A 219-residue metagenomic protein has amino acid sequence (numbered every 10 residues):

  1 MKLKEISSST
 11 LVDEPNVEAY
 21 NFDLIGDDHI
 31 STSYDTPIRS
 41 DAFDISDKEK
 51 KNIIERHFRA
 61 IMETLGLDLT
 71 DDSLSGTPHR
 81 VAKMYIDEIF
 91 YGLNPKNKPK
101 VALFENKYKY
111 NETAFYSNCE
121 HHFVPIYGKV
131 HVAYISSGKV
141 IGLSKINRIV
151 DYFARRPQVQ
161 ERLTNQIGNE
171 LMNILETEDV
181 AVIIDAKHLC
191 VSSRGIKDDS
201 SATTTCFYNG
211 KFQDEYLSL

Functional and structural regions predicted by a protein language model:
K2-L219: A domain-level signal for the structural core that forms small-molecule/cofactor-binding pockets and catalytic centers
